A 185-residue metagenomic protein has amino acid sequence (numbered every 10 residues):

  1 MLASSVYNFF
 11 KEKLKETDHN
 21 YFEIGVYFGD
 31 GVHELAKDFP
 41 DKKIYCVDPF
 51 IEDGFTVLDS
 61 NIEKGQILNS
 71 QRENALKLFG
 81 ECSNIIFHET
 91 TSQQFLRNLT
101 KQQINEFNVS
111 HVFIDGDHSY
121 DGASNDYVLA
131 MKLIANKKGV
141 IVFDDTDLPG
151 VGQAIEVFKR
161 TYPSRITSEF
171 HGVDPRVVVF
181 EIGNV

Functional and structural regions predicted by a protein language model:
M1-V6: Conserved SAM-binding loop and adjacent beta-strand
Y7-V185: S-adenosylmethionine/decaboxylated-SAM
